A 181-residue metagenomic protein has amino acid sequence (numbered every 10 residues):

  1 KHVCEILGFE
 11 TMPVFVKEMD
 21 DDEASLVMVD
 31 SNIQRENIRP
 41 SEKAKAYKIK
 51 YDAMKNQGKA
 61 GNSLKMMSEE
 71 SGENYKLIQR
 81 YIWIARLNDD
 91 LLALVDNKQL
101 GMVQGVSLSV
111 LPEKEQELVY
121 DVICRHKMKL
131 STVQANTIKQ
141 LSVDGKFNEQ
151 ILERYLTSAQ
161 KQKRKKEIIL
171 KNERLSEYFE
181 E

Functional and structural regions predicted by a protein language model:
H2-R86, D96, V110: Amphipathic, charge-rich alpha-helical segments that serve as recognition/docking helices
A44, K48-D52, Y75-E181: Amphipathic alpha-helical extensions and coiled-coil-like segments
